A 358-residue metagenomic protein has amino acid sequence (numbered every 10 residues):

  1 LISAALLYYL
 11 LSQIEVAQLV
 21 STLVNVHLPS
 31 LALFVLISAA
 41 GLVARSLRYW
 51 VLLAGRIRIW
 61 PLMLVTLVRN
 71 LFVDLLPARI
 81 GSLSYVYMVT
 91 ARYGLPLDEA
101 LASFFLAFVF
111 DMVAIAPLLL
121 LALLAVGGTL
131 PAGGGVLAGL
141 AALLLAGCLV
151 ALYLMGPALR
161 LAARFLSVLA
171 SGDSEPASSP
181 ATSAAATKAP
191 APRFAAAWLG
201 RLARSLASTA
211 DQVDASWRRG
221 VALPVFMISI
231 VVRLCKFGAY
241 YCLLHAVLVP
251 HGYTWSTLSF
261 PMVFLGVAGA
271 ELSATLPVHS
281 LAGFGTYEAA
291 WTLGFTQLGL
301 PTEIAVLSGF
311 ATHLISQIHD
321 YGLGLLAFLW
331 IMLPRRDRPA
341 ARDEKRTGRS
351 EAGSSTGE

Functional and structural regions predicted by a protein language model:
L1, P29-L33, W60-V65, V136-L140 (+3 more regions): Alpha-helical transmembrane segments of integral membrane proteins
L1-S21, R69-F194, F284-E358: Transmembrane helix-loop-helix hairpins in multi-pass inner-membrane proteins
L6-I57, W217-P261: Helix-loop-helix hairpins and the membrane-proximal interhelical loops of multi-pass alpha-helical transport proteins
L31-V35, L67-L75, L101, F105 (+2 more regions): Hydrophobic faces of transmembrane alpha-helices in multi-pass small-molecule transporters and flippases across diverse
I37-L42, R69-D74, V232, V267-T275 (+1 more regions): Alpha-helical transmembrane segments of multi-pass membrane proteins
S38-L47, L52-A54, V73-L83, A274-Y287: Short helix-coil transition sites and intra-membrane helix breaks within transmembrane domains of multi-pass
I57, L244-A311: Membrane-interfacial helix-loop connectors
A184-I230: Membrane-water interface at loop-to-transmembrane-helix junctions
